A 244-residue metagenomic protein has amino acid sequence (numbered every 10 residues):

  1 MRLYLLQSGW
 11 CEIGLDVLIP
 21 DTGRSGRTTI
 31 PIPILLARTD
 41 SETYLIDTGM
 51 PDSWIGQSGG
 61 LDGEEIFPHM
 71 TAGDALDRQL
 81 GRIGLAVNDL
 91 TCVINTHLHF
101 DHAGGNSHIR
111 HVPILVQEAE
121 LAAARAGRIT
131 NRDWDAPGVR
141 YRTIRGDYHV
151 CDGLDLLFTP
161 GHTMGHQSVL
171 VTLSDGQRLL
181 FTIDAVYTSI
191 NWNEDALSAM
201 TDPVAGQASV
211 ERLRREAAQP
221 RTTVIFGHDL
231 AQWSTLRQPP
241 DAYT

Functional and structural regions predicted by a protein language model:
M1-Y4: Extreme N-terminal starter segment of soluble prokaryotic enzymes
S8-L15, S189-I190, E194-D195, Q238-T244: Acidic, His/Gly-rich catalytic cores of divalent-metal-dependent hydrolytic chemistry
W10-C11, M50-S53, F100-D101, L121-A122 (+2 more regions): Short, solvent-exposed loop/turn segments at secondary-structure junctions
W10-R78, S168-V186: Conserved beta-strand hairpin/beta-sheet module of binuclear metal-dependent hydrolase folds, prominently
P51, R132, D147-Y148, D155-F158 (+1 more regions): Metallo-beta-lactamase
P68-D89, H108, P113-F158, P203-T222: Metallo-beta-lactamase
L90-D101: Metallo-beta-lactamase
A103-N106, S234-T244: Short, electropositive alpha-helical surface patch
